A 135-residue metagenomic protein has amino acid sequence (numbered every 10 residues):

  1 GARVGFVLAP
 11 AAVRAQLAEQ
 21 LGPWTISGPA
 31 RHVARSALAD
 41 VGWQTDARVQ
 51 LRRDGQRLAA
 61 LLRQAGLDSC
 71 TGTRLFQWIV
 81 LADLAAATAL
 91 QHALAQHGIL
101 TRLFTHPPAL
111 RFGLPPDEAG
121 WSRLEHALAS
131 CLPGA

Functional and structural regions predicted by a protein language model:
G1, T71-T73, F104-P107: Short glycine-enriched loop/turn motifs at secondary-structure junctions
G1-L62, D68: PLP-dependent aminotransferase class I/II
A9-V13, L81-L84, D117: Short loop segments at secondary-structure junctions
A15, L75, A119: Glycine-centered loop/turn positions within well-structured domains that cap or flank conserved ligand/cofactor-binding
A15-Q16, A89, R123: Short, solvent-exposed alpha-helical surface patches in well-structured domains
R52, L61-H97, L110, L114: Conserved PLP-binding catalytic core of the aspartate aminotransferase-like
H92-A135: PLP-dependent enzyme catalytic core of the Aspartate aminotransferase-like
